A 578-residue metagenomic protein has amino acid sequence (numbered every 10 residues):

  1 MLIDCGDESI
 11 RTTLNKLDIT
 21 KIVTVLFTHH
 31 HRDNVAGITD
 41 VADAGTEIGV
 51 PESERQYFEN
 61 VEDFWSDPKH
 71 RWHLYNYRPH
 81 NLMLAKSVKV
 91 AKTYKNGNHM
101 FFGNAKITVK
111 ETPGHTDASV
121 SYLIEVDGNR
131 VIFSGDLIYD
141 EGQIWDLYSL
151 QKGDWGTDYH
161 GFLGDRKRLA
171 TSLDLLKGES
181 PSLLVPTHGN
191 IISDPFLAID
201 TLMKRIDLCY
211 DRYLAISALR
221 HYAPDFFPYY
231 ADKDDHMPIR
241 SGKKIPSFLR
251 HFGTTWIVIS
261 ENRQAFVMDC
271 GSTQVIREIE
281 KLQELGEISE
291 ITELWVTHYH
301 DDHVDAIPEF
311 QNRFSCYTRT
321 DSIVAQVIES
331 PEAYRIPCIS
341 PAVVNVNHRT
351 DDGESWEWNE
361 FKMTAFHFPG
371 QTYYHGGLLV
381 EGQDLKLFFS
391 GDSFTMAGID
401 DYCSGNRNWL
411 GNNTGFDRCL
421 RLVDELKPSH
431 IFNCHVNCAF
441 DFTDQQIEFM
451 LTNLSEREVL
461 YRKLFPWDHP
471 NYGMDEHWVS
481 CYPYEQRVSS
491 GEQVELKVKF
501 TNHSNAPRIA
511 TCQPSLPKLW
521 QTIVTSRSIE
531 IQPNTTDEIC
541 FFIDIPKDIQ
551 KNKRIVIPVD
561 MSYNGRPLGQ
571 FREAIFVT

Functional and structural regions predicted by a protein language model:
L2, H99-F102, K106-L197, T201 (+5 more regions): Metallo-beta-lactamase
D7-F101, Q274-R277, L282-W356: Active-site HxH/HxHxD metal-binding segment of metal-dependent hydrolases
L147-W256, N262, D417-T511, I523 (+2 more regions): Accessory terminal helices/loops
S272, N502-P507, K547-I549, G565: Short, acidic/polar linear motifs in exposed loop/turn regions
L516-T522: Short, solvent-exposed loop/linker segments at beta-strand-coil boundaries, enriched for Pro/Gly and Ser/Thr
I529-D537: Short proline/glycine- and polar residue-rich coil/turn motifs
E530, D544-K551: Short, surface-exposed loop/turn segments at beta-strand-coil junctions that are enriched for proline with nearby
D548-T578: Terminal connector regions
